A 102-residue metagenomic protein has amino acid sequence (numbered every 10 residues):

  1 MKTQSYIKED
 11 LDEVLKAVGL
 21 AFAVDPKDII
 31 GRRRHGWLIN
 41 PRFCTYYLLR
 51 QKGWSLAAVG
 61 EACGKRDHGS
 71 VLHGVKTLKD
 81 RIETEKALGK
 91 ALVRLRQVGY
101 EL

Functional and structural regions predicted by a protein language model:
M1-K16: General nucleic-acid-binding
L15, L56-A57: Helix-turn-helix DNA-binding elements, focusing on the entry/boundary residues of the two helices that contact DNA
G19-R42: Short, Lys/Arg-enriched anionic-surface-contact patches
V24, K65-R66: The short coil/loop that forms the "turn" connecting the two helices of the helix-turn-helix
L38-W54: Short, amphipathic alpha-helical "recognition" segments used to contact nucleic acids or chromatin
A58-C63: Short alpha-helical "recognition helix" segments of helix-turn-helix
R66, T77-L102: Intrinsically disordered, low-complexity basic tails/linkers immediately adjacent to helix-turn-helix/homeobox/MYB/SANT
V71-L72: Key DNA-contacting residues within the recognition helix of helix-turn-helix
